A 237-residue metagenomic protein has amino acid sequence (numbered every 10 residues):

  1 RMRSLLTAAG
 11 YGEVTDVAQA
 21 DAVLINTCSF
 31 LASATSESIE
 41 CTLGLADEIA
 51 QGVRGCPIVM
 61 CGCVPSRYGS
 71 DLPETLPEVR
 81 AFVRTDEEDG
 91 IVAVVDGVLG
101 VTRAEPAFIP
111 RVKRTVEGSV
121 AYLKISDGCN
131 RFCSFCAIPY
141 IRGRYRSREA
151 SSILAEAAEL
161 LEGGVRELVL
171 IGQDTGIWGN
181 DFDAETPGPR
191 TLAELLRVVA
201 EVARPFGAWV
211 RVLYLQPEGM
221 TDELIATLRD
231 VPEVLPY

Functional and structural regions predicted by a protein language model:
R1-W178, T191, E223, P232: Proteins enriched for Cys/Gly/acidic motifs involved in redox and nucleic-acid/cofactor modification
S33-C41, D183-Y237: Conserved AdoMet/S-adenosylmethionine-binding subsite of the radical SAM
